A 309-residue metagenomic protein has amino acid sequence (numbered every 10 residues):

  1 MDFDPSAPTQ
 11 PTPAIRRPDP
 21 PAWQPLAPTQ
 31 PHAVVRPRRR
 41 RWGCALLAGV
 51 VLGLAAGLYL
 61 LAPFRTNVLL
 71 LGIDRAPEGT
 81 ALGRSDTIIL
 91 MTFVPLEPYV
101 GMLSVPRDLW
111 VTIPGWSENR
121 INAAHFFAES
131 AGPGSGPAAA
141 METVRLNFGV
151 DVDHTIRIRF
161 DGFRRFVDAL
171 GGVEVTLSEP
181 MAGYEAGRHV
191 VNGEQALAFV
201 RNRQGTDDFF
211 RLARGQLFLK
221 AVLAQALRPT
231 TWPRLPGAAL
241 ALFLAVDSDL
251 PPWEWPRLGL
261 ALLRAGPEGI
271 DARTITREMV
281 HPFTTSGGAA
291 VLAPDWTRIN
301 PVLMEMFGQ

Functional and structural regions predicted by a protein language model:
D2-Q309: Non-catalytic, solvent-exposed segments at the cell envelope interface
